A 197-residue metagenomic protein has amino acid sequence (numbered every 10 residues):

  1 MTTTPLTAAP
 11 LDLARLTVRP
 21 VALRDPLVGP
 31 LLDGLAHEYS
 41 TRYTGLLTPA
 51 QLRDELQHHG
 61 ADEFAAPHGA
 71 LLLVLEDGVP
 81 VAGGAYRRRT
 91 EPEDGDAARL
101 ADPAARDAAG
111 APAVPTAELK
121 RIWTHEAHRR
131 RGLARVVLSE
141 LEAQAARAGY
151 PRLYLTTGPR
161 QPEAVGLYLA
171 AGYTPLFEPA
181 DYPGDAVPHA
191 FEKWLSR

Functional and structural regions predicted by a protein language model:
M1-P5: N-terminal acidic, proline/glycine-rich, low-complexity intrinsically disordered segments
D12-L13, L23-R24, G34, A148-R197: C-terminal "cap" of GNAT-fold acetyltransferases
L13-R15, R19-K120, H125-E126, L138-E140 (+3 more regions): Acetyl-CoA-dependent GNAT
L27, G132, E163: Residues that form or flank phosphate/diphosphate-binding pockets in enzymes that use nucleotide phosphates
H125-A127, R131, P159: Active-site acidic-Proline motif in GNAT/NAT acetyltransferases
R135: Residues forming the Rossmann-fold NAD(P)(H) cofactor-binding site
